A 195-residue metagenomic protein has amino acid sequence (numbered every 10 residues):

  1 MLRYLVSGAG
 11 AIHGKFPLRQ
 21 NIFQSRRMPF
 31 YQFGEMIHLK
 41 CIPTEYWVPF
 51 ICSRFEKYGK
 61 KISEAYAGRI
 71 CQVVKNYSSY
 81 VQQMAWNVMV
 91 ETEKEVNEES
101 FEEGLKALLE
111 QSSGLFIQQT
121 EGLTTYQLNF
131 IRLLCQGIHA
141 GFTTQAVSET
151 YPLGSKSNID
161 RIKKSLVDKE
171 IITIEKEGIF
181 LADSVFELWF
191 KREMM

Functional and structural regions predicted by a protein language model:
M1-R27: Sensor-1/coupling segment of RecA-like P-loop NTPase cores
R19-Q72, E93-V96: Helix-loop-helix "sensor" segment of P-loop NTPases
N76, Q82-G154: Winged-helix-like regulatory helical subdomains adjacent to P-loop NTPase cores
N76-Y77, D183: Short loop-to-helix capping motifs
N97, T173-G178: Short Lys/Arg-enriched helix C-cap and helix-to-coil transition segments that create basic nucleic-acid-contact patches
Y151-K169, K176: Short amphipathic alpha-helical interaction segments
G178-S184: Minor-groove-contacting beta-hairpin "wing" of winged helix-turn-helix DNA-binding domains
V185-M195: Short, amphipathic alpha-helical interaction segments positioned at domain boundaries
